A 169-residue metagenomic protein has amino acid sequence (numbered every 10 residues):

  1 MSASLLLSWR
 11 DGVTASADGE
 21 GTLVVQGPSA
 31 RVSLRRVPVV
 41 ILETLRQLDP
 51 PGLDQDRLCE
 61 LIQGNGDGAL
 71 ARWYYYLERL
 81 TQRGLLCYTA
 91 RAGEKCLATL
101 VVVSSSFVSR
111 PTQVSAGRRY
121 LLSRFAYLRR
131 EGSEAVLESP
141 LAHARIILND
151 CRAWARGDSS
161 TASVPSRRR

Functional and structural regions predicted by a protein language model:
M1-R169: Long, charge-rich, low-complexity alpha-helical segments
